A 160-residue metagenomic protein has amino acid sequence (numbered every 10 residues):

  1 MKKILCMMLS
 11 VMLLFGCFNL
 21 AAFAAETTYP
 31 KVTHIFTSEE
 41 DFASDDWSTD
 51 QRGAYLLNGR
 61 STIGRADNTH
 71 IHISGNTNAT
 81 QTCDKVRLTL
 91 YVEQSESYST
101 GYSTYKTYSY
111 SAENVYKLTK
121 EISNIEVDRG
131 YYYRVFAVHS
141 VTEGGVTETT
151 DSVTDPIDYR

Functional and structural regions predicted by a protein language model:
K2-F23: Sec-dependent N-terminal signal peptides of Gram-positive bacterial secreted proteins and lipoproteins
F23-R160: Mature extracytoplasmic or otherwise solvent-exposed domains
